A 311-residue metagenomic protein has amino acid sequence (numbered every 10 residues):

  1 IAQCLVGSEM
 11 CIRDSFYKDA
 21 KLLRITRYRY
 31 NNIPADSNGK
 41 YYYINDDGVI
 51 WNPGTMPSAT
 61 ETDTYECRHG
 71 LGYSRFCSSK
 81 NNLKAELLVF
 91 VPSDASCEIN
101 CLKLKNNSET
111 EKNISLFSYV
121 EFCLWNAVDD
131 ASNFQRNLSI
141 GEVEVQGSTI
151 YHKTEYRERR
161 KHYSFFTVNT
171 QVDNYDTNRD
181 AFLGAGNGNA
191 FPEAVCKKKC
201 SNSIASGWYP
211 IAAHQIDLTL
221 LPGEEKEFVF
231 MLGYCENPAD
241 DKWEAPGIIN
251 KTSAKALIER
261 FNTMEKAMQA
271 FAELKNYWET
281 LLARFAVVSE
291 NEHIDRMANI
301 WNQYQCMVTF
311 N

Functional and structural regions predicted by a protein language model:
I1-G7, C11-I12: Single conserved hydrophobic/aromatic residue that forms the stacking wall/gate of nucleotide- or nucleobase-binding
S8-E9, G207-P210, E224, N276-N311: Substrate-binding groove/exosite segments of carbohydrate-active enzymes
R13-R75, T263: Catalytic and substrate-binding regions of extracellular carbohydrate-active enzymes, especially polysaccharide lyases
N31-G39, S74-F76, F90-K197, H214 (+1 more regions): Polysaccharide-binding surfaces and accessory modules of carbohydrate-active proteins
G48-A95, N189-H214, N299-Q305: Extended, loop-rich substrate-binding clefts of extracytoplasmic carbohydrate-active enzymes
L116-V120, G223-E236: Short, hydrophobic/aromatic-enriched beta-strand segments in well-ordered soluble domains
A212-I216, K226-F228: Short strand-edge motifs at loop-to-beta-strand transitions and within beta-strands of extracellular beta-rich domains
